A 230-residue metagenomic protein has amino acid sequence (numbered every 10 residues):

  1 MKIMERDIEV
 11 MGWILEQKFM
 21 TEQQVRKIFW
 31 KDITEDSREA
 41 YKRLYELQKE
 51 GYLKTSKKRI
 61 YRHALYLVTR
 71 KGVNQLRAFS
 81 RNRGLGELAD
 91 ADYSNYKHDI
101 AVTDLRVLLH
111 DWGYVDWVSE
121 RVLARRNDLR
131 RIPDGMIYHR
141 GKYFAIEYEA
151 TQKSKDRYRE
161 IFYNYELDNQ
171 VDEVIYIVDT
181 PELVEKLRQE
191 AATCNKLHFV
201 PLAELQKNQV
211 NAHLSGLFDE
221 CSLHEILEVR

Functional and structural regions predicted by a protein language model:
M1-G84, L88-A89: Nuclease-adjacent, charged terminal/linker segments that flank catalytic cores
K2-M4, I8-E22, D156-E160, N169-E173 (+1 more regions): Non-catalytic C-terminal interaction segments of nucleic acid-processing enzymes
Q17-M20, V73, L123-A124, T151 (+1 more regions): Short, solvent-exposed loop/turn segments at secondary-structure junctions
R26, V102-R106, H110, R188: Generic solvent-exposed, charged/amphipathic alpha-helical segments that serve as macromolecular interface scaffolds
R43, I161-Y165: A general structural detector for well-ordered alpha-helical segments in enzyme core domains, enriched
S56, K97, R106-F144, A150-R157: Active-site metal-binding core of divalent-cation-utilizing nuclease and nuclease-like domains
G86-V102: A short, highly charged nucleic-acid-interacting micro-segment common to nuclease and nuclease-linked defense proteins
I100-T103, R159-I161: Well-ordered, non-membrane alpha-helical segments in soluble/globular domains
